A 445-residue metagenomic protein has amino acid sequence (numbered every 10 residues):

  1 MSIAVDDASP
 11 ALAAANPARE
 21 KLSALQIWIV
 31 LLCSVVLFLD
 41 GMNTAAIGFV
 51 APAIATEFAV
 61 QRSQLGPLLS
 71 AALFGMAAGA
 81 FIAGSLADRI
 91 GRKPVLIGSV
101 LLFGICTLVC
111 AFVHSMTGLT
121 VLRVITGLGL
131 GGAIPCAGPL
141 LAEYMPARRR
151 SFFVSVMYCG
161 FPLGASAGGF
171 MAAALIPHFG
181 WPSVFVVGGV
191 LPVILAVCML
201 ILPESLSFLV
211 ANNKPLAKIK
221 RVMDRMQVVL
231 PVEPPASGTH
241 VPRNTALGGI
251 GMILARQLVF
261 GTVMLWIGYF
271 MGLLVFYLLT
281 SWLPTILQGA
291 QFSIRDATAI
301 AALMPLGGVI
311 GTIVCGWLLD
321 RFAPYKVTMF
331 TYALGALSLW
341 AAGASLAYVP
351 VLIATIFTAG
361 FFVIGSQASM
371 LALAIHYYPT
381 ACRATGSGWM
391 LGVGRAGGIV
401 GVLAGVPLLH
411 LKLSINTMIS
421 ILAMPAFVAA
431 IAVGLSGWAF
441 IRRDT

Functional and structural regions predicted by a protein language model:
M1-M42: Cytosolic juxtamembrane N-terminal segment immediately preceding the first transmembrane helix of multi-pass
W28-R62, L279-L283: Extracytoplasmic
I47-G48, L254-T312: Extracytoplasmic gate region of multi-pass secondary transporters
A59, G91, F112-G118, G129 (+3 more regions): Helix-breaking motifs and short loop linkers at transmembrane-helix boundaries and internal kinks in secondary membrane
A78-M116: Conserved MFS/SLC helix-loop-helix module at the cytosolic interface between two early adjacent transmembrane helices
R89-S99, R321-Y332: Cytoplasmic membrane-interface "Motif A"-like loop-to-helix N-cap segments of 12-TM Major Facilitator Superfamily
P177-G189, L409-A426: A membrane-interface helix-boundary motif in multi-pass transporters
W181-P242, I431-T445: Central mid-sequence intracellular linker of multi-pass
